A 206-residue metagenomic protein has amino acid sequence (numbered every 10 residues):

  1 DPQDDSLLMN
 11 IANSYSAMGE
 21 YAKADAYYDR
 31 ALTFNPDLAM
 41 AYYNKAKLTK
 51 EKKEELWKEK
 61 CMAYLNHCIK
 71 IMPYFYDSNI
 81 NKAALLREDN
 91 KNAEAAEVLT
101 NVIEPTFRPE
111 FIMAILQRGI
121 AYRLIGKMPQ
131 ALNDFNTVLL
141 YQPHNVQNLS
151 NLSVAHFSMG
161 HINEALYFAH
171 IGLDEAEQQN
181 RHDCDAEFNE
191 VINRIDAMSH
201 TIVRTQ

Functional and structural regions predicted by a protein language model:
F34, I71, P105-F107, Y141 (+2 more regions): Structural marker of alpha-solenoid helical repeat scaffolds
